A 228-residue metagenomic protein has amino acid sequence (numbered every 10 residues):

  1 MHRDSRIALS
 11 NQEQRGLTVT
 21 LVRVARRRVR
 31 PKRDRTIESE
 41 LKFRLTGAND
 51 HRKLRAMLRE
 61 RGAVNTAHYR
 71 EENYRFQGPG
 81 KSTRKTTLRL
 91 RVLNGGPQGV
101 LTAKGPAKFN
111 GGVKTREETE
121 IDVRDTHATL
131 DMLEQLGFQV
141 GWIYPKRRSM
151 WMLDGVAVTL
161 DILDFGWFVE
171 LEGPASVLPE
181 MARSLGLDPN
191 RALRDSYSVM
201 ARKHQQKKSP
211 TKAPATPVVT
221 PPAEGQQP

Functional and structural regions predicted by a protein language model:
H2-D4, N11: Intrinsic-disorder-associated, low-complexity terminal segments enriched in Asp/Asn/His/Tyr and depleted of Lys/Arg
Q14-R15, Q227: Cationic, low-complexity basic patches in intrinsically disordered or flexible, solvent-exposed regions
L21-V156, D188-P228: N-terminal strand-loop-strand beta-hairpin
L160-D164: A contiguous pocket-lining binding segment that forms or flanks enzyme active sites
W167: Catalytic DNA-binding helix-loop module of base-excision-repair DNA glycosylases/AP lyases
P179-R191: Long, well-ordered alpha-helical scaffolding segments within enzyme catalytic domains, especially pronounced
